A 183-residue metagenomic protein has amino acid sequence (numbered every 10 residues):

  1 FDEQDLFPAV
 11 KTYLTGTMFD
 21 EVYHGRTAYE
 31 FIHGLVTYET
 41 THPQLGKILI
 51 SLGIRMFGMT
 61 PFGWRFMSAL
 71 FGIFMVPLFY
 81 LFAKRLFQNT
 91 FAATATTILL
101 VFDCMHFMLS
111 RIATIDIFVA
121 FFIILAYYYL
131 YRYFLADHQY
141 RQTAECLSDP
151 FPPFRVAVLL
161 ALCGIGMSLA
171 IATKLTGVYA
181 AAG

Functional and structural regions predicted by a protein language model:
F1-F7, Y13-G25, T37-L49, M59-F62: Extracytoplasmic catalytic/substrate-binding loops of multi-pass membrane glycan-assembly enzymes
F1-Q4, F74, T94-A95, D149-A157: Start-transfer (signal-anchor) and selected internal transmembrane alpha helices of multi-pass inner/ER membrane
I32-Y38, L49-L70, M105: Juxtamembrane segments of multi-pass membrane glycosylation machinery that transfer sugars from lipid-linked donors
F62, F66-F87, L125-Y129: Transmembrane-helix motifs of polytopic, lipid-linked glycan transferases
S68, M105-F118: Short acidic/glycine- and proline-prone juxtamembrane loop motifs at membrane-interface regions of multi-pass membrane
F79-F102, F121, Y140-P153: Transmembrane-helix signature of polytopic, membrane-embedded enzymes that assemble or transfer cell-envelope glycans
F87, A126-L159, A170: Membrane-interface transmembrane helices that cradle and orient dolichyl/undecaprenyl
A161-L162, T176-G183: Transmembrane-embedded, aromatic-rich helix segments that form part of the hydrophobic channel/pocket engaging
